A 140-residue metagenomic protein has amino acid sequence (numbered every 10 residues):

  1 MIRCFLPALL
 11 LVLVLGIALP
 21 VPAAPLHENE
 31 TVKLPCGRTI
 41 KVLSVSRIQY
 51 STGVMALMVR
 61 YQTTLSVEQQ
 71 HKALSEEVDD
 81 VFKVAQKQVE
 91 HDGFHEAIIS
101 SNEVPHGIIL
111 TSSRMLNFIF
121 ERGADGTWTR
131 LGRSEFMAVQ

Functional and structural regions predicted by a protein language model:
M1-L9: Bacterial N-terminal signal peptides that target proteins for export
A8-I17: Bacterial N-terminal signal peptides
L19-P25: Sec/Tat signal peptide C-region and signal peptidase I cleavage site
P20, G37-R38, S75-D80: A short linear-motif detector with a strong N-terminal bias
L26-E30: N-terminal "first-domain core" detector
K33-L65, E90-Q140: Polar/charged, Gly/Pro-rich intrinsically disordered segments
T64-L74: A short, exposed loop/beta-hairpin motif centered on an aromatic-Gly-Thr core
K72-H91: Short, non-transmembrane amphipathic alpha-helical segments
